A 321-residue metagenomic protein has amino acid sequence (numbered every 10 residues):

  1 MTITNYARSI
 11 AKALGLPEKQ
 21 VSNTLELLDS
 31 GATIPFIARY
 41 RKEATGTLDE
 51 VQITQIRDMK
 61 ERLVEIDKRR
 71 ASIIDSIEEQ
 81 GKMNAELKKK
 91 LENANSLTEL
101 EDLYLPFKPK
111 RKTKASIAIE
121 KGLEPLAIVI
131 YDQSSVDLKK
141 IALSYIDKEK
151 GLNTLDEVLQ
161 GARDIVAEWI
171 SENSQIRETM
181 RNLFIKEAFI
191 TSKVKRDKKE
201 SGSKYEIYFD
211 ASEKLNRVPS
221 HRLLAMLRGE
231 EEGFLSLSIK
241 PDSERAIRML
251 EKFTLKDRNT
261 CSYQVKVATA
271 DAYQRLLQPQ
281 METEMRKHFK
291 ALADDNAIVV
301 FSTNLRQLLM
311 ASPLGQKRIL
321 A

Functional and structural regions predicted by a protein language model:
M1-S22, D29: Generic start-of-chain signal for non-secretory N-termini
A7, I34, K114: Generic structural marker for isolated residues within well-ordered, non-membrane alpha-helices of soluble domains
K12, K42-T45, P109: Flexible, glycine-rich loop/tail regions that form catalytic "lids" or insertion modules at the edges of active sites
T24-L25, R57, Y104: Short alpha-helical scaffolding segments that buttress acidic/His motifs in well-ordered protein cores
E26-L27, N93: Short alpha-helical segment immediately N-terminal to, or the first helix within, an HTH/HTH-like DNA-binding domain
A32-Y40: Short, charged amphipathic recognition helices of the HTH superfamily and cognate SANT/SANTA-like modules
T45-T47, Q55: Short, small/acidic-rich helices and loops at N termini and domain boundaries of DNA replication/processing enzymes
Q52-T54, R62, I66-S76, Q80-A321: Duplex nucleic acid-engaging cores and interfaces of nucleic-acid transaction enzymes
